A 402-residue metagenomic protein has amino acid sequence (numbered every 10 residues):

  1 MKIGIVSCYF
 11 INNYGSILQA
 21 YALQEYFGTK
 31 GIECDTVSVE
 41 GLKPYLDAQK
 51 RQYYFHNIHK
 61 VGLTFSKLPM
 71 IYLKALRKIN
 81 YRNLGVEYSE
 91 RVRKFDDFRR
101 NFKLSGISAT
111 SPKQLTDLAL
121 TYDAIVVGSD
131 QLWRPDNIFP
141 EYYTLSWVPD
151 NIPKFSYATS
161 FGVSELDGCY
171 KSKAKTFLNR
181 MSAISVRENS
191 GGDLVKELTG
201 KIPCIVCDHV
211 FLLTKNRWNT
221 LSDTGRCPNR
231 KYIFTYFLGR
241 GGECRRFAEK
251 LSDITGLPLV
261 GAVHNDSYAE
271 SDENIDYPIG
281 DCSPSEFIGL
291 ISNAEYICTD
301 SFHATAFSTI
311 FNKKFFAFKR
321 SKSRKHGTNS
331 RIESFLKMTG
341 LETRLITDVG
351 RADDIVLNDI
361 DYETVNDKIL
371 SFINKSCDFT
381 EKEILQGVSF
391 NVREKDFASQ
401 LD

Functional and structural regions predicted by a protein language model:
M1-D402: Active-site anion-handling motifs in enzyme catalytic cores
